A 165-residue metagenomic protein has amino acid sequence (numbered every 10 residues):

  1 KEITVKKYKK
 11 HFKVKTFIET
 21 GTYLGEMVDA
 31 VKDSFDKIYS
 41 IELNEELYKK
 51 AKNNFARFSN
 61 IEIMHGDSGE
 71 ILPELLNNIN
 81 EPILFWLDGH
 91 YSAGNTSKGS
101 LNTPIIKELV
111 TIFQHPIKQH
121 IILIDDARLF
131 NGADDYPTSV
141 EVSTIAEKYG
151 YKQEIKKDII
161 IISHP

Functional and structural regions predicted by a protein language model:
K1-L76: SAM cofactor-binding core of SAM-dependent methyltransferases, primarily the Rossmann-like beta-alpha-beta module
Y23-G25, E45-E46, G69-E70, G89-S92 (+2 more regions): Short, solvent-exposed loop/turn segments at secondary-structure junctions
I61-E62, I83, H120: Short, conserved active-site loop motifs that form the nucleotide-linked donor/cofactor pocket
G66-I79, K107-H115: Short amphipathic alpha-helices and their capping/turn segments at secondary-structure boundaries
N80-L87: Short SAM/SAH-binding signature in class I
Y91-P165: C-terminal substrate-binding/active-site "lid" region of AdoMet-derived donor-dependent transferases
